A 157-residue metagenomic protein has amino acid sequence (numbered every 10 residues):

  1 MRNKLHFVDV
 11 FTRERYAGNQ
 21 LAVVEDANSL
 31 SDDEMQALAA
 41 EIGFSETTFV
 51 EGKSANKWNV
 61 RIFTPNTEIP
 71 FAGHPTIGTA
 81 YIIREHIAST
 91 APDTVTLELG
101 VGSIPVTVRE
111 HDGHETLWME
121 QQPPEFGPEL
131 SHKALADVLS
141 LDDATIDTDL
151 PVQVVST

Functional and structural regions predicted by a protein language model:
M1-F71, I77-T157: Active-site proximal loop and beta-alpha junction motif in alpha/beta enzyme cores
